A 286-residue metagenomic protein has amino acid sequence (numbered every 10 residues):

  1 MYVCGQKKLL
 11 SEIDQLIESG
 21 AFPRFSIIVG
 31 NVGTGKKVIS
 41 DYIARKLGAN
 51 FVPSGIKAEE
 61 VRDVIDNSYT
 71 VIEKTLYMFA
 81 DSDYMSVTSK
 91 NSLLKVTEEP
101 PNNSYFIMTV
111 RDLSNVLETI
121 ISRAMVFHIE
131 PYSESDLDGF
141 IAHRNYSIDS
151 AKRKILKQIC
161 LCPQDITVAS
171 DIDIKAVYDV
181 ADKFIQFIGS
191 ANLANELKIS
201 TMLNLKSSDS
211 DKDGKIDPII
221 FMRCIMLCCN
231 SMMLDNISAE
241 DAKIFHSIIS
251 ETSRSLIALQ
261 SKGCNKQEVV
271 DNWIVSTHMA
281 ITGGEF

Functional and structural regions predicted by a protein language model:
M1-G35, I39-G48, D112-C224, C228-F286: Charged, glycine-rich active-site and insertion segments that engage polyanionic ligands
D14-L16, K57-M78, S82-Y84, T88-T97: Conserved alpha-helical scaffold flanking the Walker A/P-loop in AAA+ ATPase domains
P23-I27, K74-L76, Y105: Residue-level preference for the first positions of well-ordered beta-strands
L47-I56: Conserved catalytic segments around the Walker B and adjacent sensor/switch elements of P-loop NTPase domains
D81, M108-L113: A short beta-strand-to-loop transition that corresponds to the Sensor-1 phosphate-sensing loop of AAA+ P-loop ATPases
Y84-M85, E99, N115, V126: Residues immediately C-terminal
K90-M108, E118: Conserved catalytic/switch belt of AAA+ P-loop NTPases
